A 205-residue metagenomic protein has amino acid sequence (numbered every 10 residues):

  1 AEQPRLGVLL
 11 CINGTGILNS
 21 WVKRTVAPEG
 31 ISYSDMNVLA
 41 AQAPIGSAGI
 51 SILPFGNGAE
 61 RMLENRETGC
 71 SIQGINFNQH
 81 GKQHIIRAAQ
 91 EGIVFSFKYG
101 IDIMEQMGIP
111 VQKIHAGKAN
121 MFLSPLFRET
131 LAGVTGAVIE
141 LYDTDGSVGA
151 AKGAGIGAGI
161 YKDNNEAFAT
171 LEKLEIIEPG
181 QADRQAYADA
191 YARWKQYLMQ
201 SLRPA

Functional and structural regions predicted by a protein language model:
A1-A205: Glycine/Thr-rich phosphate-binding loops that ligate phosphate moieties of nucleotide and other phosphorylated ligands
